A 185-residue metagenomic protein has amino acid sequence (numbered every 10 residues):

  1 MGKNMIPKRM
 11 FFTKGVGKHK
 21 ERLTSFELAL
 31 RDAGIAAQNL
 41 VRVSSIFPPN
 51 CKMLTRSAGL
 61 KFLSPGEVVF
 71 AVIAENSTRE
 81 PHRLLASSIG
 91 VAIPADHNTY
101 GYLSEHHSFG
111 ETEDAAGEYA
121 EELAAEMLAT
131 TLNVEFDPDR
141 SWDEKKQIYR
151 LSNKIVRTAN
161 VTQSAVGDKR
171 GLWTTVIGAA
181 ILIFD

Functional and structural regions predicted by a protein language model:
M1-D185: Helix-coil modules at protein/domain termini and other flexible surface or pore-lining loops, especially C-terminal
